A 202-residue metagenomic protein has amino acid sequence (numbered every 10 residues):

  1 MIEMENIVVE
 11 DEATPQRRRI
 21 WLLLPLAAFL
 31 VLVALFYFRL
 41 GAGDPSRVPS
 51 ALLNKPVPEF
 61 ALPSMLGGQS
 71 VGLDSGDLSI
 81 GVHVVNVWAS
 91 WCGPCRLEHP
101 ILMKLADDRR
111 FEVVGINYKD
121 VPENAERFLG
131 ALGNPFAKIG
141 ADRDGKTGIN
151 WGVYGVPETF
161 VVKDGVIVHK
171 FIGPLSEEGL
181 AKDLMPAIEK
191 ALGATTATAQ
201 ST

Functional and structural regions predicted by a protein language model:
M1-P63, T202: N-terminal targeting signals for export/organelle localization
R18-L23, F29, R96-L97, V153 (+1 more regions): Hydrophobic alpha-helical transmembrane segments of integral membrane proteins, especially lipid-exposed positions
F60-V84: A short beta-strand-turn-helix
V84-V85, V113, T159: Hydrophobic beta-strand anchors of alpha/beta hydrolase catalytic cores
N86-W91, Y118: Aromatic-flanked redox-active Cys/Sec active sites in thiol-based oxidoreductases, especially the WC-centered
R96-G133, R143-I149, K182, S201-T202: Structural microenvironment flanking redox-active thiols in thiol-disulfide oxidoreductases
G130-P135, A141-G193: Thiol/disulfide oxidoreductase modules built on the thioredoxin-like
L192-T202: Compositionally biased, proline/threonine/alanine/serine-rich low-complexity intrinsically disordered stretches
